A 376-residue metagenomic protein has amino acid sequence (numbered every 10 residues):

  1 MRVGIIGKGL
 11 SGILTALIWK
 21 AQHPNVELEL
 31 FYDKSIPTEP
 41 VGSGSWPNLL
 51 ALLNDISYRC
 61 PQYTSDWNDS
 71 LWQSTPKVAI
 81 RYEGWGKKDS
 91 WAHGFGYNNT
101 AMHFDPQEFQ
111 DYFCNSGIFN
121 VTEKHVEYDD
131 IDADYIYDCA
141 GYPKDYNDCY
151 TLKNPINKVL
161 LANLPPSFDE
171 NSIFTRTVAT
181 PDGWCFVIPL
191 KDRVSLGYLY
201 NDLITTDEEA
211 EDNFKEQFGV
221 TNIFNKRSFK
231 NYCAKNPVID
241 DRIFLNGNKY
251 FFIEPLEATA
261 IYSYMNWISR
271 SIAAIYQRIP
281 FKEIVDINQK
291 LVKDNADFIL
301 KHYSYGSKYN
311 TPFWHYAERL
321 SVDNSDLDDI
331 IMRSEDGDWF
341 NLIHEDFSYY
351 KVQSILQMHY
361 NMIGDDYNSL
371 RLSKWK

Functional and structural regions predicted by a protein language model:
R2-V26: N-terminal Rossmann-like FAD-binding beta1-loop-alpha1 element of flavoenzymes
L14, I18, N48, E108 (+2 more regions): Short amphipathic alpha-helical face segments that pack within enzyme cores and frequently flank/anchor catalytic
K20-V41: Glycine-rich FAD pyrophosphate-binding loop
S35-H93: N-terminal FAD cofactor-binding segment of flavoenzymes
Q73-Y142: Feature captures the FAD/FMN-dependent oxidoreductase FAD-binding
H103, K191, Y200-H302: FAD/FMN-dependent oxidoreductases across multiple families
Y112-F218: Predominantly flavin-linked oxidoreductase catalytic cores and closely associated redox partners
A273-K376: Long, low-complexity C-terminal extensions of enzymes
